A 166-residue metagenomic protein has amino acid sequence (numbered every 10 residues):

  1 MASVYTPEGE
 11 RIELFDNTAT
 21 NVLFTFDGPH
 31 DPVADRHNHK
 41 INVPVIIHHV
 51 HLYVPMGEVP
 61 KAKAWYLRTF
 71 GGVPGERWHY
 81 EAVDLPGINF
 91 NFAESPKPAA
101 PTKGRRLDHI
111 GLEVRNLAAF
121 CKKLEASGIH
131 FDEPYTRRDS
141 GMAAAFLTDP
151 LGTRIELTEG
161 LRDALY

Functional and structural regions predicted by a protein language model:
M1-V54, G75-R77, E81-A82, E125-Y166: Vicinal oxygen chelate
D16, P96-K97: ER-lumen resident redox/N-glycosylation machinery signature
L52-V59, L112-R115: Short, surface-exposed ligand-recognition loops at beta-strand->loop->(often short) alpha-helix junctions that present
G57-P74, A126-S127: Amphipathic alpha-helical segments
V59-K61, L117-K122: Short, conserved charged micro-motifs
H79-N91: C-terminal "cap" of GNAT-fold acetyltransferases
R105-H109: Eukaryotic phosphotyrosine signaling hubs
G111, F120-E125: Long, charged/polar, surface-exposed segments that mediate recognition or autoinhibition
